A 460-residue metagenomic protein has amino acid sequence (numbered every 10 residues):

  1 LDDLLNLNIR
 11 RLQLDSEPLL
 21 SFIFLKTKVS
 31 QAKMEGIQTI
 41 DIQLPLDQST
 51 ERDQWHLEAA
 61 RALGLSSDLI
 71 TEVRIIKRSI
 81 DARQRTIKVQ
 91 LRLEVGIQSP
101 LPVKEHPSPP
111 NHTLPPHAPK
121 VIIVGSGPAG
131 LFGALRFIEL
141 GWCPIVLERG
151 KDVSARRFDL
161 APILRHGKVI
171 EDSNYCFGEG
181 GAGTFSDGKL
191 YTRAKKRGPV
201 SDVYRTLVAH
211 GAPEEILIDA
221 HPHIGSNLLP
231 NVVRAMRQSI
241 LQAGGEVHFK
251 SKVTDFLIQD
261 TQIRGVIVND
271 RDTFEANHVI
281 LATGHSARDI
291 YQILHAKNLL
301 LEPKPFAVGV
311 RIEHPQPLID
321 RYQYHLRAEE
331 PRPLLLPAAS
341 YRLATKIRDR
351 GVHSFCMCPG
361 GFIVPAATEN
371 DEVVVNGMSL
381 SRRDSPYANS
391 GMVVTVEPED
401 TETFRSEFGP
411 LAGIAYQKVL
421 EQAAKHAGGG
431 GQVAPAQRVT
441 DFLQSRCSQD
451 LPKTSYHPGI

Functional and structural regions predicted by a protein language model:
L1-K33: N-terminal amphipathic/basic-hydrophobic helices that include classical n-h-c signal peptides and signal-anchor
F22, E35-V89, L93-F185, K189-T206 (+1 more regions): Residues forming the flavin
